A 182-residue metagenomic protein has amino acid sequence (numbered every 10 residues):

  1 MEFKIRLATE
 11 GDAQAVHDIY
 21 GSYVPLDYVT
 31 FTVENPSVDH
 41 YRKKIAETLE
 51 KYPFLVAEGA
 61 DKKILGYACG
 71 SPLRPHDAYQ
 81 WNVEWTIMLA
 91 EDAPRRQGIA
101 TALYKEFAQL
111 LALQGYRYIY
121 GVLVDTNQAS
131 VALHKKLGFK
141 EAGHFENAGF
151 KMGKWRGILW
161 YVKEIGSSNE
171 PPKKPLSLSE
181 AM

Functional and structural regions predicted by a protein language model:
K4-V16: A short beta-loop-alpha structural element at the N-terminal edge of CoA-dependent acyl/N-acetyltransferase catalytic
H17, G21-K44: Conserved GNAT-fold acetyl-CoA-binding loop/helix
P36-P94, Y104-K105, E164-I165: Acetyl-CoA-dependent GNAT
K63-G66, A129, W155: Glycine-rich acetyl-CoA-binding "A-motif" of GNAT/NAT acetyltransferases
C69-P72, Y120-L123, K140-G157, G166-S167: Conserved catalytic-core motifs of GNAT/GCN5-like acyltransferases
R96-Q109, A132-K136: Conserved acetyl-CoA-binding loop-helix of GNAT-fold acetyltransferases
L111-L123: Conserved GNAT acetyl-CoA-binding A-motif
G121-V131: Conserved beta-strand-loop-alpha-helix junction that forms the acyl-donor binding cleft
